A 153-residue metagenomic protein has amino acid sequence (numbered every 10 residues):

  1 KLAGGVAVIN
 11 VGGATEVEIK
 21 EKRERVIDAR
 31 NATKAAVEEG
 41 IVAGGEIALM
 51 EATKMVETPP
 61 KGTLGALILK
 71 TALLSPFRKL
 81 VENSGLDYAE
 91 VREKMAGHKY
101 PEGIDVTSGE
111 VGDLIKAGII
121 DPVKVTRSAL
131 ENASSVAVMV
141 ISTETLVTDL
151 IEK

Functional and structural regions predicted by a protein language model:
K1-V11: N-terminal cationic and glycine-rich segments that engage phosphates or anionic surfaces
I9-K153: Extended, low-charge hydrophobic alpha-helical regions
